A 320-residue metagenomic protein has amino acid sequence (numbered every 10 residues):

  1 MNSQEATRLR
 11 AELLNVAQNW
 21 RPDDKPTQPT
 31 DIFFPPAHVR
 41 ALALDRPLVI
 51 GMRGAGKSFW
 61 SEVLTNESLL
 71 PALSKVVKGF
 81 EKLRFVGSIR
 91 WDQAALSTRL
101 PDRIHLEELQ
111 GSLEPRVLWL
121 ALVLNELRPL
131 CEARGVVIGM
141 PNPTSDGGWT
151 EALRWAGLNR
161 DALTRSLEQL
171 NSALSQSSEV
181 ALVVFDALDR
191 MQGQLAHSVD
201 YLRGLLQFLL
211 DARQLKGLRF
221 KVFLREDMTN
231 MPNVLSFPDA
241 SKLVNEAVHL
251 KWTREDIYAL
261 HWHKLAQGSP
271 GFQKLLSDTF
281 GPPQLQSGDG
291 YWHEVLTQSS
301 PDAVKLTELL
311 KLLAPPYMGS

Functional and structural regions predicted by a protein language model:
M1-I50, E67-R84: A short, basic N-terminal segment
N2-E5, L13, G51-G54, S68 (+3 more regions): Short, flexible loop/turn elements at secondary-structure junctions
S3-R8, E12-N19, S175-V183, K311 (+1 more regions): Extended alpha-helical coiled-coil/bundle linker/stalk regions that scaffold oligomerization and domain organization
T27-R46, A162-S166, L202-G204, S241-K242 (+1 more regions): Short linear interaction motifs
F34-H38, L73-V77, E168-A173, F208-D211 (+2 more regions): Catalytic micro-motifs at enzyme active sites that drive phosphoryl/nucleotidyl and oxygen chemistry
L42-D45, G54-A55, S177-E179, L215-L218 (+2 more regions): Short, well-ordered loop/turn elements at secondary-structure boundaries
D45-R46, G51-L182, M191-A196: P-loop NTPase nucleotide-binding core
L182, L188-Y317: The catalytic "switch" region of P-loop NTPases
